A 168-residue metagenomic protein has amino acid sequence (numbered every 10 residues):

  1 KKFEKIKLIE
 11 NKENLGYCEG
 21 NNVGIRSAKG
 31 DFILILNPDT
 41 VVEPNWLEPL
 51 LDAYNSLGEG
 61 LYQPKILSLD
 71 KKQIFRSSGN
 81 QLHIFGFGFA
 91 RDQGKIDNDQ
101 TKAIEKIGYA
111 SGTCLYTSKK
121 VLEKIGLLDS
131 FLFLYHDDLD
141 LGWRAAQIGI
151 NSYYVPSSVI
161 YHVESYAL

Functional and structural regions predicted by a protein language model:
E10-A28, P38: Glycine-rich, basic loop-to-helix element that forms the pyrophosphate-binding segment of sugar-nucleotide handling
N11, E59-L69, R91, V155 (+1 more regions): Short glycine/serine/threonine-enriched helix-capping/active-site loop that flanks the nucleotide-sugar donor pocket
Y17, L36, T40-W46, S68 (+4 more regions): Hydrophobic/aromatic residue at the end of a short beta strand that borders the catalytic acidic motif
I33: Short aromatic/hydrophobic "clamp" motif used to bind/position activated sugar donors
T40-F87: Conserved donor NDP-sugar-binding/catalytic core segment of glycosyltransferases
L82-I107: Short, flexible, basic/aromatic active-site loop/helix in glycosyltransferases
G108-V159: A short, conserved alpha-helix in the catalytic core of glycosyltransferases
N151, Y161-L168: Nucleotide-sugar-dependent glycosyltransferase catalytic core
